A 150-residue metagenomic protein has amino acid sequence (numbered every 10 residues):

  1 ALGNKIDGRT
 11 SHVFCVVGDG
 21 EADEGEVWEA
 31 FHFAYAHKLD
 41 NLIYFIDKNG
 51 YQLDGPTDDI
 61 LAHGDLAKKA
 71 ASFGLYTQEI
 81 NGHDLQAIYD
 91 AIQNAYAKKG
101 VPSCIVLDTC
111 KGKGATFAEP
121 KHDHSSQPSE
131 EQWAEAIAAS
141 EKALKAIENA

Functional and structural regions predicted by a protein language model:
A1-A150: Glycine-rich ThDP/TPP pyrophosphate-binding loop and its adjacent helix/strand module within ThDP-dependent enzymes
